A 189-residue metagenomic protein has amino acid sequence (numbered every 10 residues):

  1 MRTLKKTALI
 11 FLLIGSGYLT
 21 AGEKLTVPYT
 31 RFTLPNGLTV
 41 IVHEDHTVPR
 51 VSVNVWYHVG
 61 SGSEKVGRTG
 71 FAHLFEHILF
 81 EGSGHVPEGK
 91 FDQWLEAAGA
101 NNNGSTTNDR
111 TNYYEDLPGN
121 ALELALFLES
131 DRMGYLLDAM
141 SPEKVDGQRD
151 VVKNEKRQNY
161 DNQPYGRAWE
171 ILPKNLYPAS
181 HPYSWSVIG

Functional and structural regions predicted by a protein language model:
M1-A8: Bacterial N-terminal signal peptides that target proteins for export
K6, Y18-D92, Y114-L117, E123-S130 (+1 more regions): His/Glu-rich zincin catalytic helix
L9-L13, G17: Hydrophobic helical h-region of N-terminal Sec-dependent signal peptides in bacterial secretory/periplasmic proteins
I10, K24, V48-P49, K65 (+5 more regions): Alpha-helical protein-protein interaction elements
F11-L12, V51, L79, Y135 (+1 more regions): A ubiquitous, low-specificity "background" feature that marks scattered single residues across proteins without
Y57, S83-G84, K90-G189: Acidic/histidine-enriched segments that form metal/cofactor-coordinating and catalytic pocket/exosite environments
